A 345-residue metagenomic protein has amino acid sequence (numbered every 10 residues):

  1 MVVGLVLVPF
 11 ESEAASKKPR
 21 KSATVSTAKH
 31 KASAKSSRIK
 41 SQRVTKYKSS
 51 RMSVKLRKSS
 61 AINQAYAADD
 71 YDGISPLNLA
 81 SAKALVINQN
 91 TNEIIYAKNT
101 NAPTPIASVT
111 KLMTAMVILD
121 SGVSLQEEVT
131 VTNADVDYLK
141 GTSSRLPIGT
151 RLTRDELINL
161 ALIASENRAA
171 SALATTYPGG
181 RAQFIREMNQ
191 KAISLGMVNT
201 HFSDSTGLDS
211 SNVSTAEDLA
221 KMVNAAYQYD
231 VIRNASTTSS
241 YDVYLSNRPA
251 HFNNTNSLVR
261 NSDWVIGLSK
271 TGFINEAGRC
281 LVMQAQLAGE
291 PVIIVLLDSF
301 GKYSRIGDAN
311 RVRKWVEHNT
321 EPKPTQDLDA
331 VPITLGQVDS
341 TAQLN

Functional and structural regions predicted by a protein language model:
M1-V6: Bacterial N-terminal signal peptides
F10-Y47, T341-L344: N-terminal propeptides/low-complexity segments immediately following signal peptides in secreted or periplasmic proteins
S16-R20, S50, V54-S81, G180-N345: Penicillin-recognizing serine hydrolase domain
R43-E217, K221-D230, L287: Active-site-adjacent loops and short helices of periplasmic peptidoglycan-processing enzymes
